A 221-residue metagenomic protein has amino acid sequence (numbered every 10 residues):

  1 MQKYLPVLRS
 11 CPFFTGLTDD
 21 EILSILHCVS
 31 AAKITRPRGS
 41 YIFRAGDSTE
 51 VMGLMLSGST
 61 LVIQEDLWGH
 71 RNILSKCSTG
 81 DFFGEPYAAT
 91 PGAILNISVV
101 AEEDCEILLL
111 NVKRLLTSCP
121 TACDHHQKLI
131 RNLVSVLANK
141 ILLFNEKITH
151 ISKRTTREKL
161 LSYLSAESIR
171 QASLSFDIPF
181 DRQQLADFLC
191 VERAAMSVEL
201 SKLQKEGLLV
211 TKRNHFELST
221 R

Functional and structural regions predicted by a protein language model:
M1-R38, Y87-T90: Cyclic nucleotide-binding regulatory module and flanking cytosolic helices
I22, L95, K113-T155: A small-molecule sensor/coupling module
C28-V29, D47-T49: Short, small/polar residue-rich loop motifs at catalytic or cofactor-binding pockets
G39, E50-I63, S78-G80: Glycine- and acidic-residue-biased ligand/ion/polar-headgroup-sensing regions
Y41-D47: Short phosphate-coordinating micro-motif centered on Lys-Gly-acidic
I73-R131: Cyclic-nucleotide recognition modules
R154-R221: Phosphate-/nucleic-acid-contacting segments
